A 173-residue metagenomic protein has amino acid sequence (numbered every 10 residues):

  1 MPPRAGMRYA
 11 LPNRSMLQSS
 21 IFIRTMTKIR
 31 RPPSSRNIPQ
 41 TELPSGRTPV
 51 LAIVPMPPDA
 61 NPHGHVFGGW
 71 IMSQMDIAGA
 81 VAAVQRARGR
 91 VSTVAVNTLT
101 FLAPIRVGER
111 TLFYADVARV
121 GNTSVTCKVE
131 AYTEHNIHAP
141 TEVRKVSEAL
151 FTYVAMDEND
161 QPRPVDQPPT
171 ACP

Functional and structural regions predicted by a protein language model:
G6, S15, S19-S20: Intrinsically disordered, low-complexity segments enriched in small polar residues
K28-S45, P49-L51, R106-V107, A118-P173: HotDog/MaoC-like acyl-thioester-processing domains
P58-Q74: A conserved, well-ordered hydrophobic junction motif at loop->secondary-structure transitions
G69-G89, D157: Active-site helix/loop of acyl-thioester processing domains in fatty-acid/polyketide metabolism, spanning hotdog-fold
R88-P104: Small beta-barrel nucleic-acid-binding modules, principally OB-folds
